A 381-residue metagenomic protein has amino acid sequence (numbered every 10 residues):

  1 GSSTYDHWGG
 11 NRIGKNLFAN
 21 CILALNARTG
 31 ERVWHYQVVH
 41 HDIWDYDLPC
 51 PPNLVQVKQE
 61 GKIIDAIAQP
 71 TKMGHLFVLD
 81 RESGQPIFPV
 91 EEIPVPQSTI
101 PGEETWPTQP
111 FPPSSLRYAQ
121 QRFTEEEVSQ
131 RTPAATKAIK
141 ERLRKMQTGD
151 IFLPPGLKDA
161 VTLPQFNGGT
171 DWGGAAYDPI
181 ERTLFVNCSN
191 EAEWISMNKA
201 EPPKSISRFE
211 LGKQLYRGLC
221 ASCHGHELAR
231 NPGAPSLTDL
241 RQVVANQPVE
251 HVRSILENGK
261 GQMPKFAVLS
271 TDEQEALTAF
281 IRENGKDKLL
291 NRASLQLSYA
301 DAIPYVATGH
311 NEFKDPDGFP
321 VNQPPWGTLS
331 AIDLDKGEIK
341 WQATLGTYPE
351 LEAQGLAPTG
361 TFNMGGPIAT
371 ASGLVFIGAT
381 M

Functional and structural regions predicted by a protein language model:
G1-R208, E273-M381: Beta-sheet-rich non-transmembrane sensory/scaffold domains
S207-E210, Q214-R217, S222-R292, Y299 (+1 more regions): Extracytoplasmic electron-transfer domains, predominantly the class I c-type cytochrome c fold
